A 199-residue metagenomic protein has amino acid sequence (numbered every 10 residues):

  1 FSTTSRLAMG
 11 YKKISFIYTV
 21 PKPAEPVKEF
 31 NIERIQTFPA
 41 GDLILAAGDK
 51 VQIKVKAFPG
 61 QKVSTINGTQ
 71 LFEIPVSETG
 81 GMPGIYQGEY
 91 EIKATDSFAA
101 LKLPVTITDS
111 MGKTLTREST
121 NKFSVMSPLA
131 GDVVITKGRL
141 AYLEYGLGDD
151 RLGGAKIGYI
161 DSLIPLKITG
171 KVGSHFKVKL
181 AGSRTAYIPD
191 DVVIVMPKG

Functional and structural regions predicted by a protein language model:
F1, T79-A99: Aromatic sugar-binding surface patches on proteins that engage polysaccharides or sugar-phosphate polymers
T3-P21, K102-L103, M111-S124, I188-D190: Edge beta-strands of extracellular beta-sandwich domains
I17-L45, M126-P128: Short, compositionally biased P/S/T/A/G/V-rich stretches that sit at domain boundaries
D49-I53: Structural beta-strand segments of beta-rich domains
K56-K62, T69, V172: Short proline/glycine-enriched turn/loop motifs at strand-loop junctions of beta-rich domains
T65, L163, F176-L180, I188: SH3/SH3-like beta-barrel fold
S127-G131, K179-G199: Boundary regions of SH3-family modules and the immediately adjacent low-complexity/disordered segments in eukaryotic
P128-S174: Beta-loop motif signature
